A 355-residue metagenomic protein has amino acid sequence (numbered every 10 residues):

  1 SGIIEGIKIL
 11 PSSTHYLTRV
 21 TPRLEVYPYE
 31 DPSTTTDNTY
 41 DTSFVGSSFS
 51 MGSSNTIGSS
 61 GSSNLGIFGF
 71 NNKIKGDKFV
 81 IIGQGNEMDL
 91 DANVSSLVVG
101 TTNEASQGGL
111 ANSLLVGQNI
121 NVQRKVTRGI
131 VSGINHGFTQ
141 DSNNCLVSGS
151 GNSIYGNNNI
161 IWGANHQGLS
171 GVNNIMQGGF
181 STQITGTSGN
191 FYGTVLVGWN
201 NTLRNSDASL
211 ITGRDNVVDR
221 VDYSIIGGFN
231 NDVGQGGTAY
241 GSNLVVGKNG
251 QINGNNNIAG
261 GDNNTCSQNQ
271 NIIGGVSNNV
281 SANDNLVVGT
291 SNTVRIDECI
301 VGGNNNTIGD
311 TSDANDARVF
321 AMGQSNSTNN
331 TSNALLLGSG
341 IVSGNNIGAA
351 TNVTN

Functional and structural regions predicted by a protein language model:
S1-N355: Periodic small-residue-enriched repeat registers in elongated scaffold domains
